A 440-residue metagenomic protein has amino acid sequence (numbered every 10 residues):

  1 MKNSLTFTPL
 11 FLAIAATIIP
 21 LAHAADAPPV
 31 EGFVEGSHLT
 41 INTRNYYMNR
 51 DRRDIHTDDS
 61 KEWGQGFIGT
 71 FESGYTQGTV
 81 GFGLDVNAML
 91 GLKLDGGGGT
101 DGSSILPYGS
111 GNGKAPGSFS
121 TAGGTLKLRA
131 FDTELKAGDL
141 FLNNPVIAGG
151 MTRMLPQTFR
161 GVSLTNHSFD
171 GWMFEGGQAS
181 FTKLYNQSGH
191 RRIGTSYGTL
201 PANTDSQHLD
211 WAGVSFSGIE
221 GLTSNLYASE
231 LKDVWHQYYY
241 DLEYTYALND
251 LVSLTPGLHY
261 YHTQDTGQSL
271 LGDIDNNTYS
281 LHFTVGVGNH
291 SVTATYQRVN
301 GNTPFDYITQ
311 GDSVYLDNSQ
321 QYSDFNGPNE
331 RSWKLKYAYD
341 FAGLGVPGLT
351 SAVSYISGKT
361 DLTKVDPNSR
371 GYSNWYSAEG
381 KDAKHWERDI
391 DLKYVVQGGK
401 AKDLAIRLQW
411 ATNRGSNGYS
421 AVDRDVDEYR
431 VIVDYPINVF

Functional and structural regions predicted by a protein language model:
A15-T17, L21-L142, I390-Q397, A405-F440: Beta-barrel outer-membrane channel/assembly domains of diderm bacteria
E35, K61-F67, S118-A122, P156-R160 (+6 more regions): Residues that define the transmembrane beta-barrel architecture of outer-membrane proteins
L39, G78-G81, D132-K136, G171-E175 (+8 more regions): Repeated loop/turn-to-beta-strand initiation elements of outer-membrane beta-barrel proteins
I41, F67-S73, G124-L128, V162-N166 (+7 more regions): Residues on the lipid-exposed face of transmembrane beta-strands in outer-membrane beta-barrel proteins
N45-Y47, L135-G149, F174-G176, A212 (+4 more regions): Transmembrane beta-strand segments that form the barrel wall of outer-membrane beta-barrel proteins
F71-S104, N112-R191, V214-G218, L222 (+2 more regions): Outer membrane beta-barrel
L92, E175-T199, N203-D205, L251-S332 (+1 more regions): Outer-membrane beta-barrel translocator/channel fold
G149-P156, T182-L184, T204-S206, A228-Y239 (+4 more regions): Solvent-exposed loop/turn segments connecting transmembrane beta-strands in outer-membrane beta-barrel proteins
